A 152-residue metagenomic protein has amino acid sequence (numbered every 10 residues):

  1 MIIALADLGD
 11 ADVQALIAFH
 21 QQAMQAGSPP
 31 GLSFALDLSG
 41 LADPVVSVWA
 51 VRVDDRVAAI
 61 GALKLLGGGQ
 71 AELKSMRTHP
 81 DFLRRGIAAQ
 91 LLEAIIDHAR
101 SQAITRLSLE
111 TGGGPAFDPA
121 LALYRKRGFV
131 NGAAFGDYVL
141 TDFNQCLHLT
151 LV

Functional and structural regions predicted by a protein language model:
M1-Q70, K74, H79, L92-E93 (+4 more regions): Acetyl-CoA-dependent GNAT
A6-G9, T105-R127, G132-V152: C-terminal "cap" of GNAT-fold acetyltransferases
A15, Q90, P119-A122: Generic recognition of short, well-ordered alpha-helical segments
G67, F82, G113: Flexible, active-site-proximal loop/turn residues at the rims of small-molecule/cofactor binding pockets and catalytic
H79-D81, R85: Active-site acidic-Proline motif in GNAT/NAT acetyltransferases
R85, A89, E93: Residues forming the Rossmann-fold NAD(P)(H) cofactor-binding site
